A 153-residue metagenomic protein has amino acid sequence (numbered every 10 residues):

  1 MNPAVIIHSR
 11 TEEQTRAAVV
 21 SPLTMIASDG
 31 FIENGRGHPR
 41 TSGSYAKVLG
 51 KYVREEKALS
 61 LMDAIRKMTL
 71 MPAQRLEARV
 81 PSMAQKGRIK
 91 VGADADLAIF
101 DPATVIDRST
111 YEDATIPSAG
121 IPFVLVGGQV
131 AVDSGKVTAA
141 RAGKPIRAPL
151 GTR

Functional and structural regions predicted by a protein language model:
M1-K57: Active-site neighborhoods of metal-dependent hydrolases
A4-S9, T15, L59-D63, Q74-T115: Acidic, glycine-enriched loop/beta-strand segments at the rims of small-molecule binding/catalytic pockets
R16-L23, S28-D29, A98-A142: C-terminal cap of metal-dependent C-N hydrolases
G30, H38-R40, K51-M68, S82-G87 (+1 more regions): Generic long, charged, amphipathic alpha-helical segments
K67-M71, D96, L125-G127: Mid-to-C-terminal alpha-helical segments outside catalytic/metal-binding sites
A73-Q74, V130: Short beta-strand segments in beta-sandwich/barrel cores
I146-R153: Short, solvent-exposed cationic patches
